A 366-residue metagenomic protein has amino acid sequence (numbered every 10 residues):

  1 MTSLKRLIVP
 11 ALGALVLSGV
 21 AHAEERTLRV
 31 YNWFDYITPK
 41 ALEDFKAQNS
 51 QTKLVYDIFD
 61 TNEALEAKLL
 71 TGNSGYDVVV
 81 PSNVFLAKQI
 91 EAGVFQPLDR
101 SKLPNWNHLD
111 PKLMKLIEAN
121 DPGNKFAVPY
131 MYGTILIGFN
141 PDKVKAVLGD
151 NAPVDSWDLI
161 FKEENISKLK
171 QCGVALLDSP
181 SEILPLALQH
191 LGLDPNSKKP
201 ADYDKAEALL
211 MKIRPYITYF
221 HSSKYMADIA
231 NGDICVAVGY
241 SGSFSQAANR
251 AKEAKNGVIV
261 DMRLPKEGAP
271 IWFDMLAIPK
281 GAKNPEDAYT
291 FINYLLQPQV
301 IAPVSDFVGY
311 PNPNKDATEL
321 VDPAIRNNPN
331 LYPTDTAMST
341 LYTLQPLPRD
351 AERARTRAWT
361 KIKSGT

Functional and structural regions predicted by a protein language model:
A23-Q89: Early extracytoplasmic/lumenal segment of secretory-pathway proteins
Y76-P81, T218-Y219, C235-Y240: Paired acidic/hydrophobic, glycine-rich loop segments that form the ligand-binding mouth/hinge of periplasmic-binding
F85-K88, V236-G257: A ligand-binding cleft/hinge motif common to bilobed small-molecule-binding domains
L86, I90-Y216, S223-A230: Extracytoplasmic ligand-binding site segments that recognize negatively charged/polar headgroups
Q96-N107, A254-P270, P279-A282: Short beta-strand->loop
Y203-K212, T218, N256-A277: Periplasmic-binding protein-like
A227, D335-T366: Conserved C-terminal helix/tail region of periplasmic/extracytoplasmic solute-binding proteins
D274, P279-T340: Mature extracytoplasmic/periplasmic domains
